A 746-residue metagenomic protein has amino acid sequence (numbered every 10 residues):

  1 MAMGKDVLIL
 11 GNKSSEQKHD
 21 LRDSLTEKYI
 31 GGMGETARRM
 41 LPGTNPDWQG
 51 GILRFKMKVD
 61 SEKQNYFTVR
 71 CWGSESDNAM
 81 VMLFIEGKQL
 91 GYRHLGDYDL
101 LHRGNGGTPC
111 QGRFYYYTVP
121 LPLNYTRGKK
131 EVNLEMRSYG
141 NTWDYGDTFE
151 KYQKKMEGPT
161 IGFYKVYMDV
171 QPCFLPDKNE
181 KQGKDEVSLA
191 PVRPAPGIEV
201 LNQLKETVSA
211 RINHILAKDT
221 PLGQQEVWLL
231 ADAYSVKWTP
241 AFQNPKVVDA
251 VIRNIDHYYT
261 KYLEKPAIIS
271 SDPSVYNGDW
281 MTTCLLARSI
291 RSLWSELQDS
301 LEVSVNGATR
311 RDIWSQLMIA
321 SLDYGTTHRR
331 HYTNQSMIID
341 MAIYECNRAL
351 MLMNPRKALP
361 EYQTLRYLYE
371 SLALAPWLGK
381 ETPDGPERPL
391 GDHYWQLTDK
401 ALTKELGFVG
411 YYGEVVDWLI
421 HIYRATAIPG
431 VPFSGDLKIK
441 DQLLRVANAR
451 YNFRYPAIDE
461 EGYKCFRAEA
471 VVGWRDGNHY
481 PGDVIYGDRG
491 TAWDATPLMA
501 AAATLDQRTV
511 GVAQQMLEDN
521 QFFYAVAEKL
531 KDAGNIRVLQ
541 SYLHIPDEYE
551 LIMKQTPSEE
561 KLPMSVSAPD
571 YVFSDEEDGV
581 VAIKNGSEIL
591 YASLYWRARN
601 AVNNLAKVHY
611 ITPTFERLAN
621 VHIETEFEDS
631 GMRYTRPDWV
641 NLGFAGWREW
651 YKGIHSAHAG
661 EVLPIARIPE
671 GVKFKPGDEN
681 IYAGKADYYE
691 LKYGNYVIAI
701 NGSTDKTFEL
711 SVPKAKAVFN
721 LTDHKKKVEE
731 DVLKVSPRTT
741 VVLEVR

Functional and structural regions predicted by a protein language model:
M1-S188: Extracytoplasmic
R54, M80, Q203, T207 (+6 more regions): Short, acidic/polar N-cap/turn motifs at the starts of alpha helices
R54, V416, P429-V712, A717-T722: Extended polysaccharide-engagement surfaces of secreted carbohydrate-active enzymes
D77-I85, P713-V728: Solvent-exposed beta-hairpin/edge-strand motifs
S188-V208: N-terminal module-boundary/linker segments of secreted carbohydrate-active enzymes
S209, N213-K440: Aromatic-lined, polymer-binding surfaces characteristic of secreted/periplasmic polysaccharide-degrading enzymes
E729-R746: C-terminal beta-strand-rich structural cap/linker in extracellular carbohydrate-active enzymes
